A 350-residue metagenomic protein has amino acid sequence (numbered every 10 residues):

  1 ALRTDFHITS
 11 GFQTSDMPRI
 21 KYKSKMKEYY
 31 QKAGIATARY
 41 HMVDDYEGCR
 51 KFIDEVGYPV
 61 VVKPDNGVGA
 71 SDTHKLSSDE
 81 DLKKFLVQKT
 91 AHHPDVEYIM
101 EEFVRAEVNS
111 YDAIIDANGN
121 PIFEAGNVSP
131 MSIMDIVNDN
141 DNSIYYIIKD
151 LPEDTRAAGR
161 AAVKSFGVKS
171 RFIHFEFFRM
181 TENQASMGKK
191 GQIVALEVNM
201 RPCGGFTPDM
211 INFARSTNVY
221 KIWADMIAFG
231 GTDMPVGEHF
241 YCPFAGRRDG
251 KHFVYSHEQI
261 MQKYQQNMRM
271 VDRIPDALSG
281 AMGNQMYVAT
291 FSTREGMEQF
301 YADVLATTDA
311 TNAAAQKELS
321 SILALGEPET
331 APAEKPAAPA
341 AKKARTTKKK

Functional and structural regions predicted by a protein language model:
A1-Y22, G34-D44: A short, GP-enriched loop/loop-strand-helix hinge that lies immediately N-terminal to, or at the N-terminal rim
M26-Q31: Structural element of the ATP-grasp superfamily
G34-A36, N66-A70, G280-G283: Short glycine-enriched loop/turn motifs at secondary-structure junctions
A36-A38, P59-V62, H74-S110, S132-S143 (+5 more regions): Conserved ATP-binding module of the ATP-grasp superfamily
F52-V62, I122: Acidic/histidine-enriched active-site and ligand-binding environments that engage anionic O-linkages
E102-V168, F172, R179, N183 (+4 more regions): ATP-dependent carboxylate/phosphate-activation module, predominantly the ATP-grasp catalytic core and closely related
A224-K350: Peripheral (often C-terminal) accessory segments that flank ATP-dependent C-N-forming ligase machineries
